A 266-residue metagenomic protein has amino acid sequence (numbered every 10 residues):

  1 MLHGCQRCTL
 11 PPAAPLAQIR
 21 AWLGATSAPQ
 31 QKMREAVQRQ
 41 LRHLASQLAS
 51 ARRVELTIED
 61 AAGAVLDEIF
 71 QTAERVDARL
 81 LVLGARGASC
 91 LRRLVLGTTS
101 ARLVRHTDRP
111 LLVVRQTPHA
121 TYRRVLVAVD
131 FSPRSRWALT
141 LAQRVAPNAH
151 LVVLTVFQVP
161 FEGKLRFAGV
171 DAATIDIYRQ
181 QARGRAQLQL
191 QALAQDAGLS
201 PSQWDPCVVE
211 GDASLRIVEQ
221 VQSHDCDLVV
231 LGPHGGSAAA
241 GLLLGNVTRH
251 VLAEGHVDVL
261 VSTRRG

Functional and structural regions predicted by a protein language model:
M1-A25, Q31, R53-L56, R124-A173: Small/aliphatic-rich secondary-structure junction motif
H3-C5, E55-A61, L112, V152-L154 (+2 more regions): General small-molecule cofactor/ligand-binding pocket signal
T9-L16, A21-E35, R39, H43-L81 (+2 more regions): Structural beta-alpha unit
E74-R75, R105, R144, Q222-S223 (+1 more regions): Solvent-exposed polar/charged
L80-R102, T121-R124, L228-E254, R264: Glycine-rich, Arg-bearing micro-motifs that act as flexible, cationic patches
T98-T117: Short, structured interface segments
L112-L141, Q158-S202, S214, H234: Conserved N-terminal glycine/acidic-rich loop preference
